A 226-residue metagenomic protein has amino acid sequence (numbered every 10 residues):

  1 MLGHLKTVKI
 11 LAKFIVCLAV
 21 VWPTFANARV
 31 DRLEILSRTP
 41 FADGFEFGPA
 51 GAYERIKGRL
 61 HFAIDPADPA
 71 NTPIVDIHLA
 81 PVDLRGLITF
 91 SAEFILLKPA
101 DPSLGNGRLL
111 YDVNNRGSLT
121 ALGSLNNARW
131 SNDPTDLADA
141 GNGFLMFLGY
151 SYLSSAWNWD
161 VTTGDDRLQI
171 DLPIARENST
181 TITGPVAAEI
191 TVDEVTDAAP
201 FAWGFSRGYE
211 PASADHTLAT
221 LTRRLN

Functional and structural regions predicted by a protein language model:
L2-I15: Bacterial N-terminal signal peptides that target proteins for export
V21-F25: N-terminal signal peptide c-region/cleavage motif recognized by signal peptidases
R29-N226: C-terminal His-loop and adjacent cap/lid subdomain of alpha/beta-hydrolase
